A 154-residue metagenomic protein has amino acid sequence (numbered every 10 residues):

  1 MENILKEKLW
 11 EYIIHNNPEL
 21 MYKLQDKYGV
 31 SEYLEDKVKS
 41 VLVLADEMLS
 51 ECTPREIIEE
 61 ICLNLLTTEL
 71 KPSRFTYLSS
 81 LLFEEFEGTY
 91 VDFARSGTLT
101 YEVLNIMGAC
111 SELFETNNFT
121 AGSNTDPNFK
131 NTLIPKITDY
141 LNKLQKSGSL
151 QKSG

Functional and structural regions predicted by a protein language model:
M1-G154: C-terminal alpha-helical interaction appendages
